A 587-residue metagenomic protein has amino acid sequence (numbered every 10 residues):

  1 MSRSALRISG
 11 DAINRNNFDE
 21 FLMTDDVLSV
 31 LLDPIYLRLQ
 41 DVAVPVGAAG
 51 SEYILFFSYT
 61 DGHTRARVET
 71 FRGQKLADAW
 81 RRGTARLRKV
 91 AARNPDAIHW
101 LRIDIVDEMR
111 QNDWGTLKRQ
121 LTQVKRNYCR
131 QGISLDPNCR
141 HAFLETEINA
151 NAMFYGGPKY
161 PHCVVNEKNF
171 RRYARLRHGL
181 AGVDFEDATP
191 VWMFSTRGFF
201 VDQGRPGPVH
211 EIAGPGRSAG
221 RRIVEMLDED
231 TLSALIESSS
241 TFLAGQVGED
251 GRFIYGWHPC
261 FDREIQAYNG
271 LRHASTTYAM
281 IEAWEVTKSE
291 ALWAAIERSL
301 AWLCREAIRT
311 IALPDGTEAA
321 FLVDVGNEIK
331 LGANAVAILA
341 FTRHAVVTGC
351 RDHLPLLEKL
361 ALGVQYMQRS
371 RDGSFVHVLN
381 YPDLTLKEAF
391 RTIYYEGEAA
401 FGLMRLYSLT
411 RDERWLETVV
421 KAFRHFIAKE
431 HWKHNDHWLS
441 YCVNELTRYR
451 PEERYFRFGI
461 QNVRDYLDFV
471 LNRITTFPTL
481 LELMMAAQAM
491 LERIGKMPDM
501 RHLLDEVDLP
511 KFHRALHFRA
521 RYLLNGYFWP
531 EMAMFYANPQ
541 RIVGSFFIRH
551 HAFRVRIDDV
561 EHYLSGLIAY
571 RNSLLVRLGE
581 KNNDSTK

Functional and structural regions predicted by a protein language model:
M1-K118, S573: Generic N-terminal amphipathic/basic segments
D61-A234: Extended, non-transmembrane interaction/recognition domains
G182-D184, L235-R252, A294-D315, P355-S374 (+4 more regions): Long, well-ordered core segments of solenoidal/helical folds
G214-E229, A274-E290, V336-C350, E398-R411 (+3 more regions): Well-ordered alpha-helical scaffold segments within catalytic/enzyme domains
S240, V247-D250, P259-L313, F321-E328 (+2 more regions): Glycine- and small hydrophobic-enriched segments that form the cores of compact globular domains
F253-N269, P314-I338, S374-E398, L439-R454 (+2 more regions): Carbohydrate-binding/catalytic loop surfaces
Y268, P451-R454, N472-K587: CBM-like carbohydrate-recognition segments
